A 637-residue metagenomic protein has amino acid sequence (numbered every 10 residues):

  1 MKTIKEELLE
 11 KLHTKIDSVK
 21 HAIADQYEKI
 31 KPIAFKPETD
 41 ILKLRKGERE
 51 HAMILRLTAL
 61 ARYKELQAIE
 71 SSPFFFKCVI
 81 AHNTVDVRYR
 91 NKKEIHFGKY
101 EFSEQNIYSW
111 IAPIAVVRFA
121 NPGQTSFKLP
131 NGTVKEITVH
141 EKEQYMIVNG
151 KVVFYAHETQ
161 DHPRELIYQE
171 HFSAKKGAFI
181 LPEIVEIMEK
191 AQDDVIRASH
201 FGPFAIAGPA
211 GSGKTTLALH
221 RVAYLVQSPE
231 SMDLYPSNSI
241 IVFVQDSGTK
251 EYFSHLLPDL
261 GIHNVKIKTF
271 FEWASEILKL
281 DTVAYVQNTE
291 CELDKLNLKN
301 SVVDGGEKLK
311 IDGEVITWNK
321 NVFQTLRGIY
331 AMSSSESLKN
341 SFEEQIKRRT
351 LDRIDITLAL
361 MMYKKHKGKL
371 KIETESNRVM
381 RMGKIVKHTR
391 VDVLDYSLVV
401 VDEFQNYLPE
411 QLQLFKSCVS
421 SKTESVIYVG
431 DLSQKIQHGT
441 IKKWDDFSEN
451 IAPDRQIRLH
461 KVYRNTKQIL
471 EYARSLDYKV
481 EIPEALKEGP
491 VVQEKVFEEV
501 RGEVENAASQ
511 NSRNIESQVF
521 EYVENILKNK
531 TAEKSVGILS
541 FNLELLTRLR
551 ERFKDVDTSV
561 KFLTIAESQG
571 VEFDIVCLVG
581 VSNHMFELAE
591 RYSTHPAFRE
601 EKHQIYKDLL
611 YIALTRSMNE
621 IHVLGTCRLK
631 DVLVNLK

Functional and structural regions predicted by a protein language model:
M1-V185, E189-R197, Y428: Extended, charged low-complexity regulatory segments
K2-L8, K15, V19, P163-L166 (+4 more regions): P-loop NTPase Walker
V19-A22, I147-G150, I180-Q192, F342 (+5 more regions): Short N-terminal helix-initiation segments at or just after the protein's N-terminus
E38-T58, I196-A207, S212-Y224, S228 (+3 more regions): Generic detector of solvent-exposed, compositionally biased contiguous segments
S103, Y108-S109, A191, V226-E424 (+2 more regions): Alpha-helical nucleic-acid-binding subdomain of P-loop helicases immediately C-terminal to the Walker A/P-loop
L181, V185, E189-D193, T215 (+5 more regions): Short, well-ordered alpha-helical scaffold segments within catalytic/effector domains
E186, V379-I385, D557-L563: Short gly/ser/thr-rich secondary-structure transition/capping motifs
N238, S247-G248, H255-H263, K268 (+4 more regions): Conserved helicase motor core of SF1/SF2 NTP-dependent helicases
